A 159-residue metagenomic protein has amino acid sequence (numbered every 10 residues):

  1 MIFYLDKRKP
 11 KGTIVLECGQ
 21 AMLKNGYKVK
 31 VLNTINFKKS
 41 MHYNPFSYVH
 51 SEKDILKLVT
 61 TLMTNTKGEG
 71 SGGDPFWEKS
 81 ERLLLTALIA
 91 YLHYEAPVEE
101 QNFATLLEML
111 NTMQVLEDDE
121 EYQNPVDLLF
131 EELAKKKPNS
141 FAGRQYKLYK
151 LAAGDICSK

Functional and structural regions predicted by a protein language model:
M1-Y91: Switch/coupling segment of Walker-type NTPase motor domains
W77, R82, T86-K159: Non-catalytic, charge-rich alpha-helical accessory subdomains
